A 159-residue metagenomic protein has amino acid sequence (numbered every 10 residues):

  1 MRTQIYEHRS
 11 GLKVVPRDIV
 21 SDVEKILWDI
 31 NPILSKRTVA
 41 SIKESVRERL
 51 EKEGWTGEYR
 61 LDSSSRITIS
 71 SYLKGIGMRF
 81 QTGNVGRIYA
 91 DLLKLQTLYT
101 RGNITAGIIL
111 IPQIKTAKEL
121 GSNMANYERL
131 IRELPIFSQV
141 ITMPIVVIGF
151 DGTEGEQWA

Functional and structural regions predicted by a protein language model:
R2-L61: Acidic-basic catalytic patches of nuclease active cores, encompassing PD-(D/E)XK and other metal-cofactor nuclease
I42, V46, L73, R87-L95 (+1 more regions): Amphipathic alpha-helical interface surfaces
S63-R66, R79-T82: PLD-like (HKD) phosphodiesterase/transphosphatidyltransferase domain
I67-G77, G102: Active-site beta-strand-loop-beta-strand hairpin of nuclease catalytic cores that positions key catalytic residues
F80-L93, K118-L120: Active-site-adjacent loop/helix micro-motif of nuclease/hydrolase catalytic cores
L92-T105: Catalytic core segments in nucleotide and nucleic-acid processing enzymes
N103-Q113: Conserved beta-strand signature within the Rossmann-like core of class I S-adenosyl-L-methionine
I114-A159: Domain-level recognition of nuclease-like catalytic cores that cleave nucleotide substrates
